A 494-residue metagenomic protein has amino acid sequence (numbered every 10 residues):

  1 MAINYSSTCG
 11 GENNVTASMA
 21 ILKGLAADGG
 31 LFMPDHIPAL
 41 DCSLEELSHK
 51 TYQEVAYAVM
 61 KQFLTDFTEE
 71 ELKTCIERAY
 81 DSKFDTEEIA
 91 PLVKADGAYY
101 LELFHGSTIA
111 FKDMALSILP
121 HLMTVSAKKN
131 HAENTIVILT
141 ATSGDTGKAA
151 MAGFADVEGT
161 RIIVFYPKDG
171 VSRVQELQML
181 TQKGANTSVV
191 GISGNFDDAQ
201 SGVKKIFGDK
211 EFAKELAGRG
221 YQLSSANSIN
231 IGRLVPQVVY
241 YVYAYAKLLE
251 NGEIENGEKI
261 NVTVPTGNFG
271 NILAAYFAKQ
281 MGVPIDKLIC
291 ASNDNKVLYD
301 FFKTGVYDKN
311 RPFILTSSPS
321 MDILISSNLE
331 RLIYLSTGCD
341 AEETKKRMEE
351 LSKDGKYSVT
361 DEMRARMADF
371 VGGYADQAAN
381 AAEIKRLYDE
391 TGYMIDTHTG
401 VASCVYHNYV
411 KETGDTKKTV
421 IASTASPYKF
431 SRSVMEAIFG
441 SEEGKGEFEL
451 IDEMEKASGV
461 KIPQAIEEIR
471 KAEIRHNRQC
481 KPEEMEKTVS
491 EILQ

Functional and structural regions predicted by a protein language model:
M1-Q494: PLP-dependent amino-acid enzyme catalytic core
